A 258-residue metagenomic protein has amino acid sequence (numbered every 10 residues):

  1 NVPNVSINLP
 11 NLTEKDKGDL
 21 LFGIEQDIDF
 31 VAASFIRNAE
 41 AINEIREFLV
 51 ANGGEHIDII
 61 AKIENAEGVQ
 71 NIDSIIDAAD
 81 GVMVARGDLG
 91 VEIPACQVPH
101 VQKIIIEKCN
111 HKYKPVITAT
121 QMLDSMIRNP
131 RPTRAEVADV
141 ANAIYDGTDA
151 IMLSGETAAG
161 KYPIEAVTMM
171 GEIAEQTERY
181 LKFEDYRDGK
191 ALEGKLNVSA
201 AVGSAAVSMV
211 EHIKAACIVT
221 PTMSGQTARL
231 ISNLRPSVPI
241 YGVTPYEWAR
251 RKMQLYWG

Functional and structural regions predicted by a protein language model:
N1-G258: Non-catalytic helical/linker scaffolds that mediate oligomerization, partner binding, and domain coupling around large
